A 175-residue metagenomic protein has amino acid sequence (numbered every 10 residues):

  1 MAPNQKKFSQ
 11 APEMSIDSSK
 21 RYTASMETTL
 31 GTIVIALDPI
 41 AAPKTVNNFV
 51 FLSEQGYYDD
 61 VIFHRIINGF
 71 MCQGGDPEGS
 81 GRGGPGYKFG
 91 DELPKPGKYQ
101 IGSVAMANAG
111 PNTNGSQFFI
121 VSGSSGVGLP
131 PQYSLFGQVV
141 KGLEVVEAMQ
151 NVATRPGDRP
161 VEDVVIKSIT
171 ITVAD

Functional and structural regions predicted by a protein language model:
M1-D175: Cyclophilin-like peptidyl-prolyl cis-trans isomerases
